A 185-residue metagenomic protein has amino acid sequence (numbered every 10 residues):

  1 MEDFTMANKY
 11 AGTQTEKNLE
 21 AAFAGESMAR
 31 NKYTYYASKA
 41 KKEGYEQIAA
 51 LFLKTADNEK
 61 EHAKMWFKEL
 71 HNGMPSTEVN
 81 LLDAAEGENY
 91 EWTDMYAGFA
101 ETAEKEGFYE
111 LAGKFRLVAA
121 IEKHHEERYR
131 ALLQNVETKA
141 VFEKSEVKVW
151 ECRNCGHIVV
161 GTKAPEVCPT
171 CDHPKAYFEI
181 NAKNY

Functional and structural regions predicted by a protein language model:
E2-Y185: Non-heme di-metal
